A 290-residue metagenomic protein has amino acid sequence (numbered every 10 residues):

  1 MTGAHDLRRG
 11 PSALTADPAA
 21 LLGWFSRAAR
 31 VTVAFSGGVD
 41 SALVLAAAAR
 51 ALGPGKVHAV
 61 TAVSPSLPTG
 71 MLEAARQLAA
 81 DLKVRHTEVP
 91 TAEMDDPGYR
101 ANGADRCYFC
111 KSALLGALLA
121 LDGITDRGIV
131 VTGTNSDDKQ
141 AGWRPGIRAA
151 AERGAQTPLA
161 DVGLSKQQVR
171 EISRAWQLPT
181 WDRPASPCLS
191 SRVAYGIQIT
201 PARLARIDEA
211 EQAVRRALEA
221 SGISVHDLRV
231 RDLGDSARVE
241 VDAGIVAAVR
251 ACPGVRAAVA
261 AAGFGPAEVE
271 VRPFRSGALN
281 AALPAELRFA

Functional and structural regions predicted by a protein language model:
T2-A175, A237, G254-F264, V269 (+2 more regions): ATP-dependent adenylation/nucleotidyltransferase module used to activate substrates
R144-W176, D182-A290: AMP-forming adenylation/ATP pyrophosphatase catalytic core
